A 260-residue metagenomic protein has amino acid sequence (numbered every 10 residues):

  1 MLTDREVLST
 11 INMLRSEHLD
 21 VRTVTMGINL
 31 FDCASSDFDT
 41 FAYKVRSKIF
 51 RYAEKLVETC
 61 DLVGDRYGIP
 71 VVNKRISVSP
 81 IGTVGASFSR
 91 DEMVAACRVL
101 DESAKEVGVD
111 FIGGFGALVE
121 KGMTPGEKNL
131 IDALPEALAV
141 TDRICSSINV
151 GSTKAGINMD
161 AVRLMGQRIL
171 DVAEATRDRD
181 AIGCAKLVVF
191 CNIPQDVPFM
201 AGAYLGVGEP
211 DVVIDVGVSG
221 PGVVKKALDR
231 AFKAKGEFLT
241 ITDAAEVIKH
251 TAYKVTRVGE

Functional and structural regions predicted by a protein language model:
M1-D132, I148-Q167, I182-V189, Q195-G206 (+1 more regions): Metallocofactor- and cofactor-centric catalytic cores in central/energy metabolism, strongly enriched
A137-L138: Short secondary-structure subsegments characteristic of cysteine-rich extracellular domains
I144: Conserved ASCE/P-loop NTPase catalytic core
